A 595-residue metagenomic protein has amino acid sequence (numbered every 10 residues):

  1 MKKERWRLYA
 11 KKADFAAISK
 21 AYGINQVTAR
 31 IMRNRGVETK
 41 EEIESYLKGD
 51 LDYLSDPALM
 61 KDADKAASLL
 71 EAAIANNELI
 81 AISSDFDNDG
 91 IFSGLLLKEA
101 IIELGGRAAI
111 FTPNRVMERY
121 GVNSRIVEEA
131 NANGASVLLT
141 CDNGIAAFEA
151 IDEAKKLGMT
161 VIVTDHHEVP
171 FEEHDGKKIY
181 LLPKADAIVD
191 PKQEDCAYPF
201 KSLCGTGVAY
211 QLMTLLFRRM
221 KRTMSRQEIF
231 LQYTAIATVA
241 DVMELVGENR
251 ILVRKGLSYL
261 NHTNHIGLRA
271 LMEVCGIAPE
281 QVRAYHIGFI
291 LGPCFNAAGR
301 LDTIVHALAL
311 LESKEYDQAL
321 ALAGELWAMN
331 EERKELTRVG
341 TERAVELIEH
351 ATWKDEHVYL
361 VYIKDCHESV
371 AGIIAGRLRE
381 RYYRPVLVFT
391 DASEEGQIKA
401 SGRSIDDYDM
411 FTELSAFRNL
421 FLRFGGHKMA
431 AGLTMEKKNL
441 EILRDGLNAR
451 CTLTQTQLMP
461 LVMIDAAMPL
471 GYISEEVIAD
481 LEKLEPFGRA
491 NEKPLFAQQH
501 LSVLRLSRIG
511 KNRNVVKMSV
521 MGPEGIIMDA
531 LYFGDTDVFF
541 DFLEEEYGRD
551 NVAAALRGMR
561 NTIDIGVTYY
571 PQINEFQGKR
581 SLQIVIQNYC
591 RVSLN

Functional and structural regions predicted by a protein language model:
M1-K3, P571-Q572: Peripheral peptide segments
K2, R7-V137, L157-G158, D175-G176 (+5 more regions): Hydrophobic helix-and-loop "lid/oligomerization" segment in the mid-to-C-terminal part of catalytic domains
A13, M117, E194-A197, G471-I473: A short acidic, often aromatic-flanked loop/helix-cap motif at beta-alpha or helix-coil junctions that lines enzyme
S68, A72-N76, Q318-G324, A328-Y362 (+2 more regions): Mid-to-C-terminal polyanion-binding domains and interfaces
A109, I162, L543: Conserved beta-strand positions in the Rossmann-like core of class I SAM-dependent methyltransferases
E128-T206, Y210-R219, I229, V246: Active-site cavity-forming subdomains of large catalytic enzyme subunits
H166-H167, H367, H427, V515: Histidine-centered active-site/metal-ligand motif
G207, G372, G376, V567: Short alpha-helical basic/polar micro-motif
